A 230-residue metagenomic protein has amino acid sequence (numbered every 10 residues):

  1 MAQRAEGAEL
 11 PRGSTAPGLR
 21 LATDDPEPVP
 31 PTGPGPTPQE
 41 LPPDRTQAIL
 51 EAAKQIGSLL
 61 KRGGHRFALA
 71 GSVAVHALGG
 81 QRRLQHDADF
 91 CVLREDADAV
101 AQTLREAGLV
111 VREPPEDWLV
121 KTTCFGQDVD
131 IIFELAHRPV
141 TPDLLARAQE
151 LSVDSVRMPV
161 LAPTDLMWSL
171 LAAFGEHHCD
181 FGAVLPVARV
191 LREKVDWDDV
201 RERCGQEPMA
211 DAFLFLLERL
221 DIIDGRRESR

Functional and structural regions predicted by a protein language model:
A2-R4, G13-R230: Compositionally biased terminal segments of proteins
